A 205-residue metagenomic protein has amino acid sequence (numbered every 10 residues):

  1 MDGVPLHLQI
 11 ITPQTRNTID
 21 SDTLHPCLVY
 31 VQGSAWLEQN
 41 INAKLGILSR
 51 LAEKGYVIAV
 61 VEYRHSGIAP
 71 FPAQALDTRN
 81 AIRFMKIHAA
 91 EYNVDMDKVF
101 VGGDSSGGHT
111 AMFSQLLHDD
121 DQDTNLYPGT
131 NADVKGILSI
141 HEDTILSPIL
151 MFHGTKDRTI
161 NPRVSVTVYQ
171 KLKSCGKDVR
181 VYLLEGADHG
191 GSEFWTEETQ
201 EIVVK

Functional and structural regions predicted by a protein language model:
M1-T23: N-terminal cap/lid segment of alpha/beta-hydrolase-fold proteins
D22-S34: Short beta-strand element of the alpha/beta-hydrolase
V31-G33, M85, H141, H153: The conserved beta1-alpha1 loop
I41-V60: Short amphipathic alpha-helix adjacent to the substrate-entry channel of hydrolases
N80-T144: Primarily recognizes the serine-hydrolase "nucleophile elbow" in alpha/beta-hydrolase and SGNH/GDSL folds
I145, M151-H153, D157: Short beta-strand/loop motif that positions the catalytic acidic residue of the alpha/beta-hydrolase fold
L150-F152, V166-K205: C-terminal catalytic histidine-bearing segment of alpha/beta-hydrolase fold enzymes
R158-T167: Conserved alpha/beta-hydrolase "acid-adjacent" motif
